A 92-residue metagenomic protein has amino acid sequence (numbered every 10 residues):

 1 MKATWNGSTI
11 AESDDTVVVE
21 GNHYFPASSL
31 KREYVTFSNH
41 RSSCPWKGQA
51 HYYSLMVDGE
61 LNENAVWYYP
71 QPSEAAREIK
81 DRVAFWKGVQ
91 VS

Functional and structural regions predicted by a protein language model:
M1-S92: Terminal leader/tail segments of proteins
